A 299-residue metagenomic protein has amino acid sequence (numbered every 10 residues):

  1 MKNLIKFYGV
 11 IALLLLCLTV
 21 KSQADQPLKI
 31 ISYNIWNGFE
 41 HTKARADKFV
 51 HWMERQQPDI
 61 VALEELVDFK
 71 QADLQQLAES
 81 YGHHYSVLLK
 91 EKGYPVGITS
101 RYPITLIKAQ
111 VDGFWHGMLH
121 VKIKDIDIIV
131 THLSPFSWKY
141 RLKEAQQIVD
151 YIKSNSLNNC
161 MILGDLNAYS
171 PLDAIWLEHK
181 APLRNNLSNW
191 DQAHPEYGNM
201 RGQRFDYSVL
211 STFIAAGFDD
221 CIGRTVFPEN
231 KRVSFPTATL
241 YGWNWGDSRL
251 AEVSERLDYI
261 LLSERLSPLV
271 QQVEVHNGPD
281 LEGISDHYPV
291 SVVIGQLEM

Functional and structural regions predicted by a protein language model:
K2-I5, T19-E79, E91, V96 (+1 more regions): N-terminal, active-site-proximal structural segment of metallo-dependent hydrolase catalytic domains
Y8-C17: Bacterial N-terminal signal peptides
L28-I35, F49-Q71, I128, I148-L177 (+5 more regions): Active-site beta-strand/loop signature of hydrolases that rely on acidic residues for catalysis
N37-A44, A62-L63, W138, P171 (+3 more regions): Short, solvent-exposed loop/turn elements at domain surfaces
G38-E40, D68-A72, W115, F136-W138 (+3 more regions): Active-site environment of divalent metal-dependent phosphoester hydrolases
R45-F49, K70-L74, R141-I148, F205-V209: Stable alpha-helical elements in mature extracytoplasmic
I60-K143: Structured beta-strand-rich core segments of catalytic domains in phosphoester-bond hydrolases
A109-Q110, K153-N155, L172-M299: Metal-dependent phosphoester-hydrolase catalytic domains
